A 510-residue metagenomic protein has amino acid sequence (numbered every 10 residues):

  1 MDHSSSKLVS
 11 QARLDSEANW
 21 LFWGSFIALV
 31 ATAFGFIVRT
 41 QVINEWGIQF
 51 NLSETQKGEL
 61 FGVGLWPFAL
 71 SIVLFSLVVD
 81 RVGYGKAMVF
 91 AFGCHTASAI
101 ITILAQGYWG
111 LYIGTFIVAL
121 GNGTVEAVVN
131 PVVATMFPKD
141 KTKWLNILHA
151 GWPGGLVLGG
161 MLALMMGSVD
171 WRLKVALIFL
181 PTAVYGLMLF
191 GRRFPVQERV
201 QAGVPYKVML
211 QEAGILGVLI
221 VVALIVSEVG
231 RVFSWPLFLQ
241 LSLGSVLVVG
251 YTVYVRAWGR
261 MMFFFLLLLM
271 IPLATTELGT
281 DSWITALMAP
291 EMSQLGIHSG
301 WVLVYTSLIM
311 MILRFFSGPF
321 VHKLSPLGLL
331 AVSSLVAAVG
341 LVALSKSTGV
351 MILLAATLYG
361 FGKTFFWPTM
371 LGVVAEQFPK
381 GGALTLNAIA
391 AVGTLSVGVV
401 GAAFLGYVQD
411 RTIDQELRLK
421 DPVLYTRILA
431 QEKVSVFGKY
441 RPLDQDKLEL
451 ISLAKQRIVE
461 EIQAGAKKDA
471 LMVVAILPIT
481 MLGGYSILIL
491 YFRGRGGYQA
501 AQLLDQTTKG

Functional and structural regions predicted by a protein language model:
E17-E54, E126, N130, T280-M288 (+1 more regions): Extracytoplasmic
R39-Q41, G214-S242, Y251-V304, G398-V408: Extracytoplasmic gate region of multi-pass secondary transporters
N51, G83, L104-W109, P138 (+1 more regions): Helix-breaking motifs and short loop linkers at transmembrane-helix boundaries and internal kinks in secondary membrane
E59-L77, V304-S317: Central cavity-lining transmembrane alpha-helices of secondary-active solute carriers, predominantly the Major
L70-W109: Conserved MFS/SLC helix-loop-helix module at the cytosolic interface between two early adjacent transmembrane helices
D140-A163, L386-Q409: Glycine-rich segments within core transmembrane alpha-helices of 12-TM secondary carriers
I147-G244: Helix-loop-helix hairpin linking two adjacent transmembrane segments in secondary transporters
F404-A475, G510: Low-complexity, proline/glycine-enriched hydrophobic segments characteristic of transmembrane helices
